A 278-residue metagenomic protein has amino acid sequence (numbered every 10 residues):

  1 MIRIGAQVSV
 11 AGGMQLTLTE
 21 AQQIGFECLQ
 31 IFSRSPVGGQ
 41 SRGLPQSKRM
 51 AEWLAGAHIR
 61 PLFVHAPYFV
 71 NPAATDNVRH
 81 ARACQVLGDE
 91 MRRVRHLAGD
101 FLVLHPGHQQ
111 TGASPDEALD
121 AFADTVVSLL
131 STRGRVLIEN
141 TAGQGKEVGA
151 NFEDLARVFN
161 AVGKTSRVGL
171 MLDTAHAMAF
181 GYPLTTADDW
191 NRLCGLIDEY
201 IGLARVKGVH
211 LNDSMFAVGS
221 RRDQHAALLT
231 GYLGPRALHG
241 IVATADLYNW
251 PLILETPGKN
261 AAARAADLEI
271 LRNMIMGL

Functional and structural regions predicted by a protein language model:
M1-A66, V70-D89, G277-L278: N-terminal pre-domain/capping segments
Q7-A11, F32-P36, P67-F69, G107-Q109 (+4 more regions): Active-site beta-loop-alpha junctions enriched in small/polar residues
T19-G25, G43-F63, G88-A98, V127-R133 (+3 more regions): Acidic (Asp/Glu)-rich catalytic clusters
A21, H65, V94, L102 (+4 more regions): Conserved, mostly hydrophobic/aromatic
P72-G169: Active-site acidic/histidine proton-transfer and metal-coordination neighborhood in alpha/beta enzyme cores
V78-M91, S114-V127, N151-N160, D188-G195 (+2 more regions): Short, electropositive alpha-helical surface patch
V127-L228: Acidic/histidine-rich catalytic cores of soluble enzymes
G169, P251-T256: Short acidic/histidine-rich active-site segments
